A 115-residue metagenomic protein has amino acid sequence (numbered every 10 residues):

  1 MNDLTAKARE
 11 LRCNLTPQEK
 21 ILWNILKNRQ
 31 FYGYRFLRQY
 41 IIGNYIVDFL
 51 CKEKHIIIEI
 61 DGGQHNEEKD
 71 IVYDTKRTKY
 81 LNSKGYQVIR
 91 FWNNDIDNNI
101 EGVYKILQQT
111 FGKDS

Functional and structural regions predicted by a protein language model:
M1-Y34, S83, K113-S115: Solvent-exposed, charged helical/coil patches that constitute nucleic-acid or partner-interaction surfaces
L11, L15, I21, G43-T110: Basic, amphipathic alpha-helical patches used to engage nucleic acids or provide basic targeting signals, exemplified
Y32-Y34, R38, G43-V47: Short beta-strand or tight-loop elements that sit immediately N-terminal to catalytic metal-binding acidic residues
